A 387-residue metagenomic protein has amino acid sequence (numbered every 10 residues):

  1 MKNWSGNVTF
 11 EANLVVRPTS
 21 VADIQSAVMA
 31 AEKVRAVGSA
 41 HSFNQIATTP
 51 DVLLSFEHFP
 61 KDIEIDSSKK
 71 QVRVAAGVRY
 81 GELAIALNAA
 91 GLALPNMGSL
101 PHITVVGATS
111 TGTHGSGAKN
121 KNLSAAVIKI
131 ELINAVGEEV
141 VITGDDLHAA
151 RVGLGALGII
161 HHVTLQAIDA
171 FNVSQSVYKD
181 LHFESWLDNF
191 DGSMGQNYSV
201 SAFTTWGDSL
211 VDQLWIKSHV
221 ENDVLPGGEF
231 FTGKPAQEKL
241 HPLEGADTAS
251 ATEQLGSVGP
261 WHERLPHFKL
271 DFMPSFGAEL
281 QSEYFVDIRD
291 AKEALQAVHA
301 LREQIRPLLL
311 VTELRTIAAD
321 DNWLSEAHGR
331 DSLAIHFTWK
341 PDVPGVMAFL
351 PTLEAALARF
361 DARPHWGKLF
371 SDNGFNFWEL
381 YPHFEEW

Functional and structural regions predicted by a protein language model:
M1-W387: Noncatalytic alpha-helical scaffold of FAD-dependent oxidoreductases
